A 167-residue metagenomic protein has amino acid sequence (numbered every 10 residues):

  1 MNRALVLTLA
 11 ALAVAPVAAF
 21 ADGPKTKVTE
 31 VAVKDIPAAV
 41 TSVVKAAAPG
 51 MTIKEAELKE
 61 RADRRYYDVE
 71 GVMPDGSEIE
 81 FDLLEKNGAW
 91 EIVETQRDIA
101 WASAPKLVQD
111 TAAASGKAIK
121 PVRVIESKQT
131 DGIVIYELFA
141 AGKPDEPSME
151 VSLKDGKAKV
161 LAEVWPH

Functional and structural regions predicted by a protein language model:
N2-L7, A11, P16, F20-H167: Long, terminal "pre-/pro-" and other extracytoplasmic accessory regions that lie outside the mature folded/catalytic
